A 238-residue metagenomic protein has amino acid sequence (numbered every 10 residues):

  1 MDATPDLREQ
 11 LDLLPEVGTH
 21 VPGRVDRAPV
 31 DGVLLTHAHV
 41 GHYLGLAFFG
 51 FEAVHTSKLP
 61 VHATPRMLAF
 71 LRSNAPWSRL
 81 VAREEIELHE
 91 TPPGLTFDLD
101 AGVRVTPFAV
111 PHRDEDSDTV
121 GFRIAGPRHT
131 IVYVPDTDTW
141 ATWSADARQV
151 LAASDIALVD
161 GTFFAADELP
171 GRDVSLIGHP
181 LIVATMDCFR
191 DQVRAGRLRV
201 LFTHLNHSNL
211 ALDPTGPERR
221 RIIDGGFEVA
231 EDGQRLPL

Functional and structural regions predicted by a protein language model:
M1-A38, L44-V54, A141-Q149: Pre-active-site segment of Zn-dependent metallo-hydrolases
M1-T4, P29-H42, L46, H62-T64 (+4 more regions): Active-site neighborhood of phospho(di)ester-bond hydrolases with catalytic His/Asp-centered motifs
Q10-D12, L44-L46, R72-S73, S117 (+3 more regions): Short glycine-/acidic-enriched loop or helix-start segments at secondary-structure transitions that form or flank
V25-A28, G41, S57, E84 (+2 more regions): Structured loop/turn residues at beta-strand edges in well-structured enzyme cores
R27-V30, T56-K58, R128, A153-S154 (+1 more regions): A general structural motif
R66-P76: A short, active-site helix/loop in glycosyltransferases that binds the activated sugar's phosphate group
R83-E85, E90-V174: Active-site-proximal loop/helix segment associated with metal-binding centers of metalloenzymes
T130, D138-R235: Cap/insert and terminal regions of metallo-dependent hydrolase folds
